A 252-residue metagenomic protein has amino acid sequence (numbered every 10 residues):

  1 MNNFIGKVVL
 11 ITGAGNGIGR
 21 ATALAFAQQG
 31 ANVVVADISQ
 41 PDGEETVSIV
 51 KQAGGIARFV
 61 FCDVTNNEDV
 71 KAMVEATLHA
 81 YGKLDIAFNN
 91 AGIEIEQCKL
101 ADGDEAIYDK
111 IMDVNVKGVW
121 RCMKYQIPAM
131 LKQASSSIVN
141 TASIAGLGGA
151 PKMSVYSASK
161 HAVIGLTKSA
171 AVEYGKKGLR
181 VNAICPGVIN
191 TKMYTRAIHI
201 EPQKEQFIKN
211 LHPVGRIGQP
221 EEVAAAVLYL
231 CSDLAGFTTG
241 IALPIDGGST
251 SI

Functional and structural regions predicted by a protein language model:
V8, G15-G17, S39: Conserved glycine-rich cofactor-binding loop
E94-Q97, G148, L228, T239-I252: Short C-terminal tail/terminal secondary-structure segment of NAD(P)H-dependent dehydrogenase/reductase domains
C98-L100, D104-K110, I208: Substrate-binding pocket helix/loop in short-chain dehydrogenase/reductase
M123, S159, T167: Active-site helix of classical SDR
P128, V172-K176, G236: Alpha-helical segment proximal to the catalytic Tyr-Lys
S143: Residue(s) in the substrate-gating loop at a strand-loop-helix junction that position the organic substrate next
A183, Q206-T238, G247: C-terminal helical subdomain
